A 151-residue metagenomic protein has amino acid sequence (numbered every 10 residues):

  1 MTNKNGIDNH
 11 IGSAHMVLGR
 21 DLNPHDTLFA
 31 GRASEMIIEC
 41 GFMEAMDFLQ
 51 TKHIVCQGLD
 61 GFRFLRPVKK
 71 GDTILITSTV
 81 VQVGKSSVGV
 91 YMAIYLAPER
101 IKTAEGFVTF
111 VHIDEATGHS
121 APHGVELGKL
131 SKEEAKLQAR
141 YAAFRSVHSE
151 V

Functional and structural regions predicted by a protein language model:
N3-D47: N-terminal "first-domain core" detector
I7, I11-S13, K69-K70, V81-V151: HotDog/MaoC-like acyl-thioester-processing domains
D8, L28, F42-T77, V81-V88 (+1 more regions): Hydrophobic beta-strand-centered segment that forms part of the acyl-chain substrate-binding groove
V17, I54-C56, G124-V125: Generic preference for hydrophobic/aromatic residues in regular secondary structure cores
V17-L18, F64, F110-H112: Hydrophobic residues in beta-strands and at strand termini
M36, T77, A116-T117: Generic detector of isolated residues embedded in canonical secondary-structure elements
